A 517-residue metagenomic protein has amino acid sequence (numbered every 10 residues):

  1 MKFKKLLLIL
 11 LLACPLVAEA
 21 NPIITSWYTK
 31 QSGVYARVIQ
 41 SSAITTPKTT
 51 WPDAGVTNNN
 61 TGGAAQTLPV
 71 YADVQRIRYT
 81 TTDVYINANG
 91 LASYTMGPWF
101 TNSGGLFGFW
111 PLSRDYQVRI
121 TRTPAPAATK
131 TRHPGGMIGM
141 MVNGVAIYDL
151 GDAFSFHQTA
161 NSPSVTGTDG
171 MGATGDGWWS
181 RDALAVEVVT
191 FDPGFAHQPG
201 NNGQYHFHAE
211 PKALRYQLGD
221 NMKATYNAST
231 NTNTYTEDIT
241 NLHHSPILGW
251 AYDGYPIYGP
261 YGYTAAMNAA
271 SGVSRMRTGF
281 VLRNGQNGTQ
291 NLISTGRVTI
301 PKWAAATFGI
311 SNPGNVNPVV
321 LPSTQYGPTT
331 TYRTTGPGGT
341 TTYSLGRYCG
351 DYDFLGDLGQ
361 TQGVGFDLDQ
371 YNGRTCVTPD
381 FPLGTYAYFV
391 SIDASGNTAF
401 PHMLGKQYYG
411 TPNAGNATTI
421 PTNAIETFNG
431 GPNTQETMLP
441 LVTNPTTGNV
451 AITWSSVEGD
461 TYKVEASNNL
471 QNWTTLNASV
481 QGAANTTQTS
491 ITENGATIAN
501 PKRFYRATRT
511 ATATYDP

Functional and structural regions predicted by a protein language model:
K2-I9: Sec-dependent signal peptide recognition, specifically the positively charged N-region followed immediately by
L10-E19: Hydrophobic h-region of N-terminal signal peptides that target proteins for export in Gram-negative bacteria
N21-D192: Solvent-exposed N-terminal domain segments of exported/luminal and surface proteins
Y85-G135, G139, A209-T264, P401-M403 (+2 more regions): A short, polar beta-strand/turn micro-motif
G97-S103, S180-G194, D238-N241, T361-T375: Short linear interaction motifs
N202-K212, Y386-I392: Histidine-centered catalytic micro-motifs
D253-Y255, P260, A269-Q435: Extended, compositionally biased non-globular segments
Q435-P517: Short, composition-biased motifs enriched in small/polar/acidic residues
